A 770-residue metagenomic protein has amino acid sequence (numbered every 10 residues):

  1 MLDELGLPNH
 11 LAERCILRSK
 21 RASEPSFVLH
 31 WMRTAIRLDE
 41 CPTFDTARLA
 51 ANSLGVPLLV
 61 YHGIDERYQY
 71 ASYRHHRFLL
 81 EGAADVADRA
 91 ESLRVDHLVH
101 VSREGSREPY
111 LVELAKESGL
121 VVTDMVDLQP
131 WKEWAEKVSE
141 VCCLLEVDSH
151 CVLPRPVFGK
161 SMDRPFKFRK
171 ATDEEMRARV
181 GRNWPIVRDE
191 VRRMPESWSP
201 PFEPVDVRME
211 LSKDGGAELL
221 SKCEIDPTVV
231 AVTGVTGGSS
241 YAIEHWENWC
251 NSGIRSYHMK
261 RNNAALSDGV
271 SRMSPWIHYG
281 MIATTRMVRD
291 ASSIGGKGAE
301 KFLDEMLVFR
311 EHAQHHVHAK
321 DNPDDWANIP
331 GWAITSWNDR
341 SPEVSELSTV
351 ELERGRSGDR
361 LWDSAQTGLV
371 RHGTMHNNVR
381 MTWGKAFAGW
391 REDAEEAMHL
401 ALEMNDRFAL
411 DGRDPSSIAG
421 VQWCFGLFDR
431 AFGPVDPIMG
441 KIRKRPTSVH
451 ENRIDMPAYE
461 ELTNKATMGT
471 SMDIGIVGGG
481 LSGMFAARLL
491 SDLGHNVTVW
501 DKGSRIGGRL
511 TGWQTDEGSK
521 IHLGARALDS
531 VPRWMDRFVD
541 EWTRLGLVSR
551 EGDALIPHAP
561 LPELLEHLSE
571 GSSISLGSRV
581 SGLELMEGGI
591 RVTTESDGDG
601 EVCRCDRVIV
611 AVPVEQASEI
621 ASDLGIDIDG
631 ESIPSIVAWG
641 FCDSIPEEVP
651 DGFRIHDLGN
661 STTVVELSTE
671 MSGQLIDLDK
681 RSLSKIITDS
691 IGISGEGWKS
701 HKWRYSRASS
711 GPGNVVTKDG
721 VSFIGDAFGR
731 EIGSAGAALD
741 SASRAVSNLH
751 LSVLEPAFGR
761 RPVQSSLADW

Functional and structural regions predicted by a protein language model:
T34, N262-D455: Active-site-proximal binding-pocket segments
D96, V101-P227, V421-C424: Beta-rich, aromatic/charged-enriched effector core domains that present basic-aromatic interfaces for binding
S161-H318, N322-A327, A458-T463: Glycine/tryptophan-enriched, flexible segments
F428-V435, P446, H450-R453, R505 (+3 more regions): Conserved flavin/dinucleotide-binding core of flavoenzymes
S471-V499: N-terminal Rossmann-like FAD-binding beta1-loop-alpha1 element of flavoenzymes
S491-D516: Glycine-rich FAD pyrophosphate-binding loop
G507, E601-P650: Central helical "cap/lid" subdomain
L576-I590: A conserved short coil-to-beta-strand element within the FAD-binding core of flavoproteins
